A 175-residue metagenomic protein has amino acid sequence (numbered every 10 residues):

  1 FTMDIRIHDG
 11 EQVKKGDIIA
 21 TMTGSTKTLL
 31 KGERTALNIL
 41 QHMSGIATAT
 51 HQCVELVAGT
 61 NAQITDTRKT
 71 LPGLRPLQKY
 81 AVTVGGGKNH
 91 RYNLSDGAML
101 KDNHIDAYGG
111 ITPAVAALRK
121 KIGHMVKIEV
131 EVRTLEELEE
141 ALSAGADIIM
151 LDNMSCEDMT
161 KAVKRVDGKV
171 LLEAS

Functional and structural regions predicted by a protein language model:
F1-A144, I148, T160-R165, K169-E173: Acidic/glycine-rich phosphate/pyrophosphate-binding loops and surrounding catalytic core that coordinate Mg2+
S155: Catalytic-pocket segment enriched in acidic/His residues
